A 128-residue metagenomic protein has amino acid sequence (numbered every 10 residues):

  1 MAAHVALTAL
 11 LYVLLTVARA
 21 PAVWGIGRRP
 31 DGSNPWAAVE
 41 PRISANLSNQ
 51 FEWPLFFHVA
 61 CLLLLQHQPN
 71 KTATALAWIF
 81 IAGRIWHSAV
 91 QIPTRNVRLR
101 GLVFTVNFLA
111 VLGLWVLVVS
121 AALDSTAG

Functional and structural regions predicted by a protein language model:
M1, P41-S44, N70-A73, N96-V103: Membrane-interface helix-boundary signature
M1-R29: N-terminal signal-anchor transmembrane alpha helix
A3-A6, W78-A82, L102, L109: Hydrophobic residues within alpha-helical transmembrane segments of multi-pass solute transporters/permease subunits
V5, S48-L62, V111: Core segments of transmembrane alpha-helices that mediate helix-helix packing or line hydrophobic substrate/ligand
G27-S48: Juxtamembrane helix-capping/reentrant segments at transmembrane boundaries
P54-S88: Mid-chain, well-packed structural core segment of small domains
W86-A110: Interfacial loop-to-transmembrane junctions
W115-G128: Juxtamembrane boundary at the C-terminal end of a transmembrane helix
